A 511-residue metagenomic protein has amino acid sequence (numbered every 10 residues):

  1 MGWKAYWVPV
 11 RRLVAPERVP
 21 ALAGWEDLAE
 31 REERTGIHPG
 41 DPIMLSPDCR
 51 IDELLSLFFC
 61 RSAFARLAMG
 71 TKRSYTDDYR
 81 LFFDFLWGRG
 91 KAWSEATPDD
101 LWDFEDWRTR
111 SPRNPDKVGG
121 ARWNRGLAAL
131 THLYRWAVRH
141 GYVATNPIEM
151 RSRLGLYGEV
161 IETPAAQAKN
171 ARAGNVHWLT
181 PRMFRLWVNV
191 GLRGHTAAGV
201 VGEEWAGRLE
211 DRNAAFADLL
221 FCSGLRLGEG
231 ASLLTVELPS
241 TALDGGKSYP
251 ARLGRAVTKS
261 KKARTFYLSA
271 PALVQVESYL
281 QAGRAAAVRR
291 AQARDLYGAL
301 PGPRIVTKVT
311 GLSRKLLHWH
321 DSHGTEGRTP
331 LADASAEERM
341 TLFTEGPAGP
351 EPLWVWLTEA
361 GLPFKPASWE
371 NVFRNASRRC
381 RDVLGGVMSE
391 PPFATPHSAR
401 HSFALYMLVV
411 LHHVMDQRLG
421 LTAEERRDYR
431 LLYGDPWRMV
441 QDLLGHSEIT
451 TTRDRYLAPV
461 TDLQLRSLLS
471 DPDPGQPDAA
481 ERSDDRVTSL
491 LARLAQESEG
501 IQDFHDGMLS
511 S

Functional and structural regions predicted by a protein language model:
L55-T71, Y79-A165, A197, E203: N-terminal core-binding DNA-recognition domain of tyrosine recombinases/integrases
H140-A144, L220-G246: Short, charged phosphate-coordinating catalytic segments
V143-A197, V257-K259, E359-L362: Flexible interdomain linker/hinge and immediately adjacent N-terminus of the catalytic tyrosine-recombinase domain
L186-L227, L432-G434: Basic, Lys/Arg- and aromatic-enriched nucleic-acid-binding interface segment
S232-T344, A348: Conserved tyrosine-mediated DNA breakage-rejoining catalytic core shared by Y-recombinases
L243-G246, A251-R255, T395, L419-V460 (+1 more regions): Short functional hotspots where side chains directly engage DNA or cofactors
E370-D442: Short, basic (Lys/Arg/His-rich) helix/loop patches that form interaction surfaces in the mid-to-C-terminal regions
T450, L463-S511: C-terminal secondary-structure termini that scaffold catalytic or DNA-interacting sites
